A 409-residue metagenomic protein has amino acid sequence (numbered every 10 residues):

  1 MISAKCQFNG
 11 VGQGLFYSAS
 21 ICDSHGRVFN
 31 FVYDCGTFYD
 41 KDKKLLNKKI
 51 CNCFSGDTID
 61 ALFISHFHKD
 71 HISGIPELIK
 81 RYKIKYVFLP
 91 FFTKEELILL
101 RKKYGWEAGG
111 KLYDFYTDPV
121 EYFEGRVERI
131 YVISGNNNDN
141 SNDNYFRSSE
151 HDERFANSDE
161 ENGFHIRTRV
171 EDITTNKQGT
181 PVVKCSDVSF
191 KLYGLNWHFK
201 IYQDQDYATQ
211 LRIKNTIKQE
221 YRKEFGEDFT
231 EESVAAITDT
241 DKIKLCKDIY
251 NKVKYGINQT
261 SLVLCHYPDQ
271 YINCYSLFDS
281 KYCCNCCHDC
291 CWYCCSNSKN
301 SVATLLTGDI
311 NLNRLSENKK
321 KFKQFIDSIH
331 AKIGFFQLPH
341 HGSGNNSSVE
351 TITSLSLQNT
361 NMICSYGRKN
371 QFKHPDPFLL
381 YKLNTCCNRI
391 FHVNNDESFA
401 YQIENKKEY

Functional and structural regions predicted by a protein language model:
M1-I50, Q270-N313: Conserved beta-strand hairpin/beta-sheet module of binuclear metal-dependent hydrolase folds, prominently
M1-Q7, G12-L15, I21, D279-Y282 (+5 more regions): C-terminal regulatory/interaction regions
I2, R81-A303, N384, N395-D396 (+1 more regions): Flexible, acidic/histidine-containing loops and adjacent segments that form or flank the divalent-metal
V11, D34-T37, F67, F91 (+4 more regions): Active-site metal-binding loops of divalent metal-dependent hydrolases
D23-S24, C51-S55, P76-Y86, K103-E107 (+3 more regions): Short, surface-exposed basic-aromatic patches at helix termini and helix-loop junctions that form
F29, D42-L89, D327-S343, T360: Active-site metal-binding motif and surrounding structural segment of the metallo-beta-lactamase
L46-I50, L100-F123, K321-Q324, E350 (+1 more regions): Short, aromatic/basic amphipathic alpha-helical patches
F67-I72, T93-E96, N311-L315, H340-S347 (+1 more regions): Active-site environment of divalent metal-dependent phosphoester hydrolases
